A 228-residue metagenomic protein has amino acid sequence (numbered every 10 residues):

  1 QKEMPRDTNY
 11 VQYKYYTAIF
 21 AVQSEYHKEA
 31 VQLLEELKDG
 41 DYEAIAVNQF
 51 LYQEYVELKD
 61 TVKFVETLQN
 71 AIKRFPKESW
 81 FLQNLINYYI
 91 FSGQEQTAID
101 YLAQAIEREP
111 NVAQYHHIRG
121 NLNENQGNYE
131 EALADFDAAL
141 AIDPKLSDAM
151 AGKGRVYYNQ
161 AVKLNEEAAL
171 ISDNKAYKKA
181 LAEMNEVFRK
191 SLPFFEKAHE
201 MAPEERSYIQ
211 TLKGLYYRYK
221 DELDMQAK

Functional and structural regions predicted by a protein language model:
E3, E36-L37, N70-A71, Q104-A105 (+2 more regions): Canonical positions in the second alpha-helix
E3-R6, D39-G40, R74-F75, R108 (+2 more regions): Structural marker of alpha-solenoid helical repeat scaffolds
N159-K197: Short coil/linker segments at helix-helix boundaries
